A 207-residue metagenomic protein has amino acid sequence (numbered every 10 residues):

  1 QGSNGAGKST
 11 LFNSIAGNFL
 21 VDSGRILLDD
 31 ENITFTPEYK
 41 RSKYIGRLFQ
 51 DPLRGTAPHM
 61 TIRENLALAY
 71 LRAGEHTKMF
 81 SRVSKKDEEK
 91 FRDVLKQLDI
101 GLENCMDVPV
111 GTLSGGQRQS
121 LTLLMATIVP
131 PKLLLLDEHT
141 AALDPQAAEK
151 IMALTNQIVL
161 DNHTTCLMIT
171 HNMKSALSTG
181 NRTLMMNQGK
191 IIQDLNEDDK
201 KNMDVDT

Functional and structural regions predicted by a protein language model:
A16: Helix-to-loop junction immediately C-terminal to a conserved catalytic motif
G24-N32: Conserved ABC transporter NBD signature motif
N32-G46, R54, T77, S84 (+1 more regions): ABC ATPase NBD coupling module
M60-R72: Q-loop/switch helix immediately C-terminal to the Walker
I128-K132: A short, proline-enriched helix->beta-strand linker immediately N-terminal to the Walker B motif in ABC-type P-loop
L134-D137: Catalytic Walker B motif of ABC-type/P-loop ATPase nucleotide-binding domains
T170-H171: H-loop/switch region of ABC-family ATPase nucleotide-binding domains
K190-T207: Conserved beta-strand-loop-alpha-helix hinge in the C-terminal portion of ABC ATPase nucleotide-binding domains
